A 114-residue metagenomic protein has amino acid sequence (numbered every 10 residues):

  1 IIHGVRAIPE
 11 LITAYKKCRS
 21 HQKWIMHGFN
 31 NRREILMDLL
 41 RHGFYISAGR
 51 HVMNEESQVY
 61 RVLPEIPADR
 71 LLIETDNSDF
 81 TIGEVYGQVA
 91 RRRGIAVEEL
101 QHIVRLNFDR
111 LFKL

Functional and structural regions predicted by a protein language model:
I1-H42, M53-E55, R93-E98: Divalent metal-binding pocket/active-site signature
L11-A14, L36, V59-L63, T81-Q88: Histidine/acidic-residue-rich catalytic or RNA/ligand-binding cores of hydrolases and nuclease-related proteins
M26, S47-R50, I73-T75: Thr-Gly-centered strand-to-loop micro-motif
L39, L63, D76, L100 (+1 more regions): Conserved, mostly hydrophobic/aromatic
H51-P67: Short, motif-level signal for alpha-helix interfacial/capping segments enriched in acidic residues and aromatics/proline
D69-T81: Short acidic/histidine-rich active-site segments
Y86-L114: Mid-to-C-terminal alpha-helical segments outside catalytic/metal-binding sites
